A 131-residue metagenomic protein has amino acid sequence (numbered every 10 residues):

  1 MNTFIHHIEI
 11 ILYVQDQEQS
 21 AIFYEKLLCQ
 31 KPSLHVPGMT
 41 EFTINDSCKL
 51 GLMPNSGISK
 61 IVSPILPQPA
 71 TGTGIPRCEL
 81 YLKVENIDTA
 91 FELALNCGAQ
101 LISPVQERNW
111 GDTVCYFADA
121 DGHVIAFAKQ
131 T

Functional and structural regions predicted by a protein language model:
M1-E9, K31-L82, F91-A118, K129-T131: Vicinal oxygen chelate
E18, D88, G111: Loop/helix-junction capping segments adjacent to catalytic residues or to phosphate/diphosphate-binding pockets
E18-S20, E25-G38: N-terminal first-folded block
S20-E25, A94, D119-G122: Conserved active-site tyrosine of GNAT-family acetyltransferases
T89, H123: Conserved Rossmann-like nucleotide-cofactor binding loop
V124-A128: Short C-terminal beta-strand
